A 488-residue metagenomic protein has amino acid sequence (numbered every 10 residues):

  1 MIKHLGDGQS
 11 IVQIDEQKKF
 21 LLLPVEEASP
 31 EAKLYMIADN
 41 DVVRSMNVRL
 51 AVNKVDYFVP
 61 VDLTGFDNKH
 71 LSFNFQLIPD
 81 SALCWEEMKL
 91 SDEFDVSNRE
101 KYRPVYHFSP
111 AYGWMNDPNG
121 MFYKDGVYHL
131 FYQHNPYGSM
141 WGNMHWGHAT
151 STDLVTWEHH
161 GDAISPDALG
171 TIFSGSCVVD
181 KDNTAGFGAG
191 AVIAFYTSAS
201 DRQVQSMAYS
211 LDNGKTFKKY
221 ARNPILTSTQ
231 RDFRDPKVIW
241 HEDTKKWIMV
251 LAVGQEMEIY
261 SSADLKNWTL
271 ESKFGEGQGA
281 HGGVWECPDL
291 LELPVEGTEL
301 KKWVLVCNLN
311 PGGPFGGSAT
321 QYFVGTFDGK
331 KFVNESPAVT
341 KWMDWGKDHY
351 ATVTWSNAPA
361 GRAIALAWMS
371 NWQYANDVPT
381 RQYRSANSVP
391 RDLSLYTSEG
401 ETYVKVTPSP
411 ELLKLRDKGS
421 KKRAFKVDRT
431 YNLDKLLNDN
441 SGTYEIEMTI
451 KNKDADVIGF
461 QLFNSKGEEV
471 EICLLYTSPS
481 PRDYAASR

Functional and structural regions predicted by a protein language model:
M1-P236, W240-E286, P294-W345, W368-F425 (+1 more regions): Beta-rich carbohydrate-recognition and catalytic domains
Y322, H349-A351, A360-R362, P390 (+3 more regions): Active-site lining segments that contact anionic ligands and/or coordinate catalytic metals
S336, D344, D348-M369: Polar, glycine-rich mid-to-C-terminal structural blocks that act as macromolecule-binding/assembly scaffolds
T354, L393, M448: A residue-level signal for conserved active-site and pocket-lining positions in enzyme catalytic cores
R429-L475: Secretory/extracellular carbohydrate-interaction modules and structurally similar beta-sandwich "look-alikes"
Y476-D483: Conserved small/polar residues in nucleotide/adenosyl-binding loops
R488: Short, aromatic/His-centered strand-loop micro-motif at the edge of beta-sheets
